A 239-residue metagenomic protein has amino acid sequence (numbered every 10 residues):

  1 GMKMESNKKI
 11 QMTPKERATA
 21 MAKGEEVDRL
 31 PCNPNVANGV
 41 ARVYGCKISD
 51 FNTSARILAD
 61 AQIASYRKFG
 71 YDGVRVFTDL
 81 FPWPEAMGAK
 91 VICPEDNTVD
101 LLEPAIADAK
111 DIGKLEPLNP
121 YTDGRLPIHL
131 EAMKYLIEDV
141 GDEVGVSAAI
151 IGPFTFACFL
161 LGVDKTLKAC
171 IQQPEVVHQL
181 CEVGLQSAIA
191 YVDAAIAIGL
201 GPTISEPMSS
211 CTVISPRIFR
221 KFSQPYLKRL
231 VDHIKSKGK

Functional and structural regions predicted by a protein language model:
K3-A41, C46-S49, A61, D72 (+2 more regions): Active-site loop segments of alpha/beta catalytic cores
G45, M87, D111: Flexible, glycine-rich active-site loops centered on histidine and acidic residues that chelate a metal or position
D50-D60, R67-F69: Short, structured active-site "lid" loops
Q62-V91: Glycine-rich, N-terminal phosphate-binding loop and its surrounding beta-alpha-beta segment
A105-E116: Short, basic/glycine-rich phosphate-binding loops at helix/coil junctions that contact nucleotide phosphates
